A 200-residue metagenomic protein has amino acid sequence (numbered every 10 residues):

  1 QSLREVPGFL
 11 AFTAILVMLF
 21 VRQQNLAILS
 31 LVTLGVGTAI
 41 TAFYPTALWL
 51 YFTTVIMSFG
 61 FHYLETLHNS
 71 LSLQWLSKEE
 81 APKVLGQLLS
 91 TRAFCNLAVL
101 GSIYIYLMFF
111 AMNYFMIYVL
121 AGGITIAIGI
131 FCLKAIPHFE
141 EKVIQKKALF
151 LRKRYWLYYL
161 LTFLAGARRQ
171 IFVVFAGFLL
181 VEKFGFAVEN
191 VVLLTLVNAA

Functional and structural regions predicted by a protein language model:
Q1, V174-V191: Short amphipathic helix-loop junctions that connect adjacent transmembrane helices in Major Facilitator Superfamily/SLC
F12, V32-T46, I105: C-terminal ends and interior cores of transmembrane alpha-helices in multi-pass membrane transporters/permeases
F12-F20, L97-Y118, G177-F178, E182-K183: Transmembrane alpha-helix termini and helix-breaking/packing motifs in multi-pass membrane transporters
G37-T38, L48-L64: Hydrophobic core of transmembrane alpha-helices in multi-pass small-molecule transporters, especially MFS/SLC-type
Y63-L76: Intracellular juxtamembrane helix-capping segments at the cytosolic ends of symmetry-related transmembrane helices
K83-I103: Glycine-rich segments within core transmembrane alpha-helices of 12-TM secondary carriers
I103-L107, G122-E141: C-terminal membrane-cytosol helix-exit motif in multi-pass small-molecule transporters
K134-A167, K183: Juxtamembrane intracellular "pre-TM" segments in multi-pass secondary transporters
